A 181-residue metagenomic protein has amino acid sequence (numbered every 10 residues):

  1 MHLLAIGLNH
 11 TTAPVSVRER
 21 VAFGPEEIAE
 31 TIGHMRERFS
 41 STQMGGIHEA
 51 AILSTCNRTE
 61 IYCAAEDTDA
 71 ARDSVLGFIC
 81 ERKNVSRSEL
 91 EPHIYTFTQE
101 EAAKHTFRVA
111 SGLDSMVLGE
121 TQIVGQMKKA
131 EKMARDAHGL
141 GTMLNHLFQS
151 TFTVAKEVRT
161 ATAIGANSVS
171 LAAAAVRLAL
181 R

Functional and structural regions predicted by a protein language model:
M1-S115: A glycine-rich (often HGG/GG-containing) alpha/beta subdomain
E89-R181: Glycine/serine-rich phosphate-binding loop and adjoining beta1-alpha1 elements at the start of nucleotide-handling
